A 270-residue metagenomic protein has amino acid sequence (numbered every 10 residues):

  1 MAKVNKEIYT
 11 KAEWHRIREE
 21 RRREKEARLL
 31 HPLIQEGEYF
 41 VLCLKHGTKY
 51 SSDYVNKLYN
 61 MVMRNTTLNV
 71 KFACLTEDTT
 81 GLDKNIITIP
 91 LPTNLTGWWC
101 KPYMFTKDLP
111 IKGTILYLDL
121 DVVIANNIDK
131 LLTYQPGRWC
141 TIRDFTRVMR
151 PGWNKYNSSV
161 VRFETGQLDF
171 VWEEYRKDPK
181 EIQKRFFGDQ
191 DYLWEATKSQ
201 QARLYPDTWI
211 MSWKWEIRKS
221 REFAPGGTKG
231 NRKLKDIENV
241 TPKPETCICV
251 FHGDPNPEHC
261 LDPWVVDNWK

Functional and structural regions predicted by a protein language model:
K3, I8-G97, P110-I111, N256: N-terminal anchoring/stem segment of glycosyltransferases
I34-Q35, L109, W153-K155, V240-P244: Extracellular/periplasmic catalytic domains that process cell-envelope and extracellular macromolecules
G37, L68, K84, K101 (+4 more regions): Residues that flank catalytic or metal-binding motifs in active/ligand-binding sites
G37, L68-V70, K112-T114, G137 (+2 more regions): Short coil/turn segments at beta-strand junctions that form active-site/ligand-binding loops
H46-K49, D78-G81, N94-L95, V122-I124 (+5 more regions): Short, solvent-exposed loop/turn segments at secondary-structure junctions
L68-E77, I115-L116, V122, W139-I142 (+2 more regions): Short, hydrophobic beta-strand segments that form beta-sheet elements in well-ordered domains
T80-P90, N94, P102-W153, F163: GT-A fold catalytic core of metal-dependent nucleotide-sugar glycosyltransferases, centered on the diacidic
T165, D169-K270: Catalytic core and acceptor-binding pocket of nucleotide-sugar-dependent glycosyltransferases
